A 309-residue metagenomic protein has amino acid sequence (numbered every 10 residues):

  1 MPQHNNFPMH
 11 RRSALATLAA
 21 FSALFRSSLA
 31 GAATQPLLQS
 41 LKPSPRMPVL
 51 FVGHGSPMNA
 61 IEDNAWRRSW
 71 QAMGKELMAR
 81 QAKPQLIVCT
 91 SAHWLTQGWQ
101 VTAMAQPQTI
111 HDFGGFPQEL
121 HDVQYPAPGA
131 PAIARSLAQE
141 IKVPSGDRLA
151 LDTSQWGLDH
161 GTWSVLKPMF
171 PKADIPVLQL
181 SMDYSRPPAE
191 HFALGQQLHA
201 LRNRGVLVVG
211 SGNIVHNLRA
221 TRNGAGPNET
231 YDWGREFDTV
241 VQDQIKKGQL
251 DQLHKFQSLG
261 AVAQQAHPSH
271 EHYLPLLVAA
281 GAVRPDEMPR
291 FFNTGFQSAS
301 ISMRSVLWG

Functional and structural regions predicted by a protein language model:
P2-S28: N-terminal secretory signal peptides and thylakoid transit peptides that target proteins across membranes
A33-R148: A short aromatic-anchored loop/beta-hairpin motif
P48-G53, L86-S91, L180, L201-I214 (+1 more regions): Beta-strand elements within well-structured catalytic alpha/beta cores of enzymes that handle phosphate/sulfate esters
L50-F51, D112-P117, P171-L178, H254: Short, basic/glycine-rich phosphate-binding loops at helix/coil junctions that contact nucleotide phosphates
M58-A60, L95-W99, D159, V215-R222 (+1 more regions): Short catalytic/ligand-binding loop motif for oxyanion handling, primarily in non-cytosolic enzymes, centered on
R68-L77, E190-R204: Long, well-ordered alpha-helical scaffolding segments within enzyme catalytic domains, especially pronounced
A134-E190: Internal, conserved structured core segments that host functional sites
Q139, V143, I175, R186 (+2 more regions): Surface-exposed, charge/polar-rich loops and edge strands
